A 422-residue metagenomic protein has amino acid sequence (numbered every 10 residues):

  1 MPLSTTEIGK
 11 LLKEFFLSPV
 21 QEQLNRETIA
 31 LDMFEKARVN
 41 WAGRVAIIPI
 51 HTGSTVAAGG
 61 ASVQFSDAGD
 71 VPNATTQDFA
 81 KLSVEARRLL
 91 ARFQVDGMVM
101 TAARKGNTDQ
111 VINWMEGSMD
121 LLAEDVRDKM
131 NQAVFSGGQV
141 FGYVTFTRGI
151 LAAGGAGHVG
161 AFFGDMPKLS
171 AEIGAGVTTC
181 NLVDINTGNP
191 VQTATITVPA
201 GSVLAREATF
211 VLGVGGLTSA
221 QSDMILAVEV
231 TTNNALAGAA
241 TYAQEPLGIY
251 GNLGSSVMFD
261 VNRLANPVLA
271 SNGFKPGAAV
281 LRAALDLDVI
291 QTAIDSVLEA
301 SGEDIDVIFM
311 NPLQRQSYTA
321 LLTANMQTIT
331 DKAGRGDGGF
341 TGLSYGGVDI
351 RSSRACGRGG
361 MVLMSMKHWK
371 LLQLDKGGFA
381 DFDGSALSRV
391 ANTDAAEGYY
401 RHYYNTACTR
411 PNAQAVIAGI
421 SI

Functional and structural regions predicted by a protein language model:
M1-G59, T75-I422: Core alpha/beta structural scaffold of self-assembling particle/tube/pore-forming proteins
A61-Q64: Small/polar-residue-rich segments within soluble enzyme cores
